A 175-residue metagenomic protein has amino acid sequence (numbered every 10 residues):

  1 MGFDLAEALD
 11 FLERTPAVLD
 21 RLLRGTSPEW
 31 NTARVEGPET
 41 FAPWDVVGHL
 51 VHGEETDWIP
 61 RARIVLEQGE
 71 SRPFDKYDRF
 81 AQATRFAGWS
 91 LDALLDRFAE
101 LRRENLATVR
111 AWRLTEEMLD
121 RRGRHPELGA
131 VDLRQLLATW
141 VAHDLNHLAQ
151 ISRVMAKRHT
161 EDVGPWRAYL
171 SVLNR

Functional and structural regions predicted by a protein language model:
M1-F3, N174-R175: Basic/polar N-terminal segments that are highly enriched at the extreme N-terminus, encompassing both cleavable
G2-E13, W44, L91-L95, R134-L137: Amphipathic, non-membrane alpha-helical segments in soluble helical-bundle scaffolds
G2-N31, H52-I64: Alpha-helical bundle segments that constitute or directly flank the non-heme di-iron/ferroxidase center
F11, L22, V65, R97 (+3 more regions): Residues that form generic nucleotide/phosphate-binding pockets
A17, R24, V51-H52, R103 (+3 more regions): Solvent-exposed alpha-helix faces
R24-N31, R110-L119, M155-T160: Surface-exposed helix-capping loop/turn segments at secondary-structure junctions
N31-Y77, G123-R175: Short, contiguous alpha-helical
R79-D120, V131, Q135-H143, Q150: Acidic/histidine-rich alpha-helical segments that form the ligand environment of transition-metal centers
